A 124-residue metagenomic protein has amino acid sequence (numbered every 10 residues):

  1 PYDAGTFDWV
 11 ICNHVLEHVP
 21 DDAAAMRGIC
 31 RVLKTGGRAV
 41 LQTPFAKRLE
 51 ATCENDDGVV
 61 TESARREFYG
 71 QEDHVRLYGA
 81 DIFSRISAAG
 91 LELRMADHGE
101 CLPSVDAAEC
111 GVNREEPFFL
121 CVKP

Functional and structural regions predicted by a protein language model:
P1-V10: A short acidic, Gly/Pro-enriched loop at the edge of an enzyme's catalytic core that lines a small-molecule cofactor
A4, V19-P20: Activation segment
H14-H18: Short catalytic micro-motifs in class I SAM-dependent methyltransferases
P20-K34, R38-P124: S-adenosyl-L-methionine-dependent methyltransferase catalytic module, highlighting the catalytic core
